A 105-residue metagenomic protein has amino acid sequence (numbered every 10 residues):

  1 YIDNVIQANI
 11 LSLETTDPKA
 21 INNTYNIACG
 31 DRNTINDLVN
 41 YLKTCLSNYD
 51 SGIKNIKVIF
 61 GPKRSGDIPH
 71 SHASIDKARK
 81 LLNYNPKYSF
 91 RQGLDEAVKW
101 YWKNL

Functional and structural regions predicted by a protein language model:
Y1-L105: C-terminal substrate-binding subdomain of Rossmann-fold SDR/epimerase-dehydratase oxidoreductases
